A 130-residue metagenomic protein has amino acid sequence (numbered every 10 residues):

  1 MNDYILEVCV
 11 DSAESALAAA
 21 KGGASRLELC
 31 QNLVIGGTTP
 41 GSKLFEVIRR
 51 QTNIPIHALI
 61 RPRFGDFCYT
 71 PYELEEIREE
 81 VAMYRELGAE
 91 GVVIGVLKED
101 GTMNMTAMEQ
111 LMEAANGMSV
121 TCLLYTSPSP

Functional and structural regions predicted by a protein language model:
N2-L27, N32-T39: N-terminal pre-domain/capping segments
L6-V8, L27-L29, I56-I60, V92-I94 (+1 more regions): Hydrophobic faces of well-ordered beta-strands that scaffold small-molecule active sites in alpha/beta enzyme cores
S15-A16, I77-E86, T106-L111: Short, charged beta->alpha transition segments
A19, Y84, L123: Conserved, mostly hydrophobic/aromatic
I35-Q51, E99-M112: Active-site-adjacent beta->alpha loops and helix N-cap segments on the catalytic face of soluble alpha/beta enzymes
P55-G101: Glycine/small-residue-rich loop that forms an oxyanion/phosphate-binding "nest" at active or ligand-binding sites
Y125-P130: Conserved small/polar residues in nucleotide/adenosyl-binding loops
